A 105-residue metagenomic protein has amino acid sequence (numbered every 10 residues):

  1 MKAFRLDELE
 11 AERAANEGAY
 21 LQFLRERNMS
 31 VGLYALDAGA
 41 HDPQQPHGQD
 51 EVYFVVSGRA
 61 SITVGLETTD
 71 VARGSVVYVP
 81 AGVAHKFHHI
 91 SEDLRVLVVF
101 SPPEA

Functional and structural regions predicted by a protein language model:
M1-L33, P43: A short, N-terminal "cap"/entry segment at the start of jelly-roll beta-barrel domains of the cupin/DSBH fold
R27, T63-E67, I90: Short strand-coil-strand connectors
L36, H47-I62: Short, conserved beta-strand element in jelly-roll/cupin
A38-D42: Catalytic core of non-heme Fe(II) oxygenases with the double-stranded beta-helix
Q45-H47, H85: Histidine-centered divalent metal-coordination motifs
V52, R59-S61, T68, A84 (+1 more regions): Structural motif
L66-A81: Short acidic-glycine-tyrosine-enriched beta hairpin
A81-A105: Ligand-binding loop in jelly-roll beta-barrel domains
